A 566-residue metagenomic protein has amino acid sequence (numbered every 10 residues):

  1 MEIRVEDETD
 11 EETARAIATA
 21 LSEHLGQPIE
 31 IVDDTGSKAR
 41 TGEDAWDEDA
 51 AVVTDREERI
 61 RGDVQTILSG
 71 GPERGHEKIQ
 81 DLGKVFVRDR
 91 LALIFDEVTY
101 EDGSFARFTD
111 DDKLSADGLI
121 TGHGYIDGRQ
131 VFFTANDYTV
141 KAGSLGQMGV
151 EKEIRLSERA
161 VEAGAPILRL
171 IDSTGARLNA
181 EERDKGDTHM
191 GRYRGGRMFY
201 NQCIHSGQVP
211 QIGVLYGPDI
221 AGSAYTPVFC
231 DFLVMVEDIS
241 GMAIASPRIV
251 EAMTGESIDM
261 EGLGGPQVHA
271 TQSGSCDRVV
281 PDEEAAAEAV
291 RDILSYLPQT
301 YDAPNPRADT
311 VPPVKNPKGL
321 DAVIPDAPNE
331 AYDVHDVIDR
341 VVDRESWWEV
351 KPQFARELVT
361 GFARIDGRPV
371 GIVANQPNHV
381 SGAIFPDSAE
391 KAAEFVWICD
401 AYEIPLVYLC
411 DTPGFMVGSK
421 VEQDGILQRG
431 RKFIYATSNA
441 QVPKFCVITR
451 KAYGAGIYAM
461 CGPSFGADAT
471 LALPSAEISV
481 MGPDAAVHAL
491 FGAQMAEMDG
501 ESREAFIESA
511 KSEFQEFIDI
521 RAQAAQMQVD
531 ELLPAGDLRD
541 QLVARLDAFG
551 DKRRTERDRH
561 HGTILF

Functional and structural regions predicted by a protein language model:
E11-L25: Short, non-transmembrane amphipathic alpha-helical segments
E23-G36: A short amphipathic beta-strand at an alpha->beta junction
G36-F566: Ligand-binding clefts of soluble mixed alpha/beta catalytic domains
